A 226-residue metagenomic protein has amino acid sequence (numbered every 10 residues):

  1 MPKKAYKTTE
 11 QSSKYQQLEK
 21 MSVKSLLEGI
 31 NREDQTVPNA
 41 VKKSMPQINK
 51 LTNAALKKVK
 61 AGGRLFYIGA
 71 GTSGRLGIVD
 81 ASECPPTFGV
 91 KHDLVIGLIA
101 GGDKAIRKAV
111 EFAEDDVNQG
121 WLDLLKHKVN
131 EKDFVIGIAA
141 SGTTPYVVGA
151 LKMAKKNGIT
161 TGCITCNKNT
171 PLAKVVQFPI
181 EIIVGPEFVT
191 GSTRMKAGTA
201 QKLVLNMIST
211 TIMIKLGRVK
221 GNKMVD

Functional and structural regions predicted by a protein language model:
M1-A40: Cofactor-/ligand-binding subdomain signature composed of acidic, glycine-rich, tryptophan-containing flexible loops
E10-S12, N49-N53, R64: Short, positively charged patches
Q11-K14, V189-G191, G217-D226: Conserved Rossmann-fold dehydrogenase catalytic segment
L18-S22, Q47, F112-Q119: Short secondary-structure boundary/capping elements
E33-K43, A109, F134-G137: Short, basic, glycine/proline-bearing loop/turn elements
K43-K58: A short, well-structured juxtamembrane/interface segment
A54, K58-F66, L76: N-terminal glycine-rich phosphate/adenylate-binding segment common to multiple enzyme folds
F66, A70-L203, S209-L216: Glycine-rich phosphate-binding loops that contact phosphosugars or nucleotide phosphates
